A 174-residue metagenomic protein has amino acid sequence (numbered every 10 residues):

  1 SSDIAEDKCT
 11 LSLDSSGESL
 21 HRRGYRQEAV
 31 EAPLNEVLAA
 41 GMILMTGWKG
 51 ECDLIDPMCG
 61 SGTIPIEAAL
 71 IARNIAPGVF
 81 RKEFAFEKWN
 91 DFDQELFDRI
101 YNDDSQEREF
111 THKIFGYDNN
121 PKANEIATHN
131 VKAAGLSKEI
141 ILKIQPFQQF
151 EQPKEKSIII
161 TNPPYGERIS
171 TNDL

Functional and structural regions predicted by a protein language model:
S1-Y25: Non-catalytic substrate-recognition/targeting regions of SAM-dependent transferases
S19, Y165-R168: A short, flexible beta-alpha/helix-coil linker loop
G24-L34: Class I SAM-dependent methyltransferase Rossmann-like catalytic core, especially the SAM/SAH-binding loop
L34-E151: Conserved S-adenosyl-L-methionine
D56, N162-P163: Hydrophobic alpha-helix-in-membranes signature
A68, P163-G166: Proline/glycine-anchored alpha-helix kink/cap motifs
Q148-I160: A short acidic, Gly/Pro-enriched loop at the edge of an enzyme's catalytic core that lines a small-molecule cofactor
S170-L174: Glycine-rich S-adenosyl-L-methionine
